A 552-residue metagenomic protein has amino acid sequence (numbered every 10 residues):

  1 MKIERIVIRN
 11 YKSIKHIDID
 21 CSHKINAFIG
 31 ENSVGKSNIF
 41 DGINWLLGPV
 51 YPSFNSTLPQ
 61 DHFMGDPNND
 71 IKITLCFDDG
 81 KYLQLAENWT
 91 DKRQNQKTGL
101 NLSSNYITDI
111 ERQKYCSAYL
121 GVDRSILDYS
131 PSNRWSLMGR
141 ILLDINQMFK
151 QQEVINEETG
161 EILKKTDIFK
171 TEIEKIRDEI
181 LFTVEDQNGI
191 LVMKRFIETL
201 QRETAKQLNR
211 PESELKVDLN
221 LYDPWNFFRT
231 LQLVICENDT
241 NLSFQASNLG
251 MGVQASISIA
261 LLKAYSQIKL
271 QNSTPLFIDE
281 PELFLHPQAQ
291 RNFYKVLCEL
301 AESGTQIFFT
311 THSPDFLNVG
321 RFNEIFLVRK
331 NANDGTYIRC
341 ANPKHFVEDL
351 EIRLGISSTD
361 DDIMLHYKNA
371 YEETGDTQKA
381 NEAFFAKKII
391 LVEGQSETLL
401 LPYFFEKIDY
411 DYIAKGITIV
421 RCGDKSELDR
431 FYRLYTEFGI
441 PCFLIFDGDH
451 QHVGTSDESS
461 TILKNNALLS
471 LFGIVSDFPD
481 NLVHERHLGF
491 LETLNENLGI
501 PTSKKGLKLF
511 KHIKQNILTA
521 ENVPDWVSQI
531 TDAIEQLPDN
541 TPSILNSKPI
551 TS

Functional and structural regions predicted by a protein language model:
M1-G48, L233-K379: Switch/communication elements of ASCE P-loop NTPase nucleotide-binding domains
F40-Y82: Conserved P-loop NTP-binding catalytic core
G65-N68, I110-Q113, M251, Y265-Q271 (+5 more regions): Conserved catalytic network of the ASCE P-loop NTPase/AAA+ motor domain
N68-I73, Q113-S117, R321-E324, A414-G416 (+2 more regions): Short glycine-/polar-rich loops that comprise or flank the Walker A/P-loop and associated switch/sensor motifs
K72-T74, D78-E174: Electropositive, glycine-dotted interaction segments that contact anionic polymers or phosphate-rich ligands
C116, F169, T274-P275, K388 (+1 more regions): The start of beta-strands in P-loop NTPase/AAA+ ATPase cores
N146-I257, L261-P275: Extended helical coiled-coil dimerization/tether regions that scaffold and oligomerize large DNA-maintenance assemblies
S358-T359, L365-L391, Q395-S552: Acidic, Mg2+-coordinating catalytic modules of nucleic-acid enzymes
